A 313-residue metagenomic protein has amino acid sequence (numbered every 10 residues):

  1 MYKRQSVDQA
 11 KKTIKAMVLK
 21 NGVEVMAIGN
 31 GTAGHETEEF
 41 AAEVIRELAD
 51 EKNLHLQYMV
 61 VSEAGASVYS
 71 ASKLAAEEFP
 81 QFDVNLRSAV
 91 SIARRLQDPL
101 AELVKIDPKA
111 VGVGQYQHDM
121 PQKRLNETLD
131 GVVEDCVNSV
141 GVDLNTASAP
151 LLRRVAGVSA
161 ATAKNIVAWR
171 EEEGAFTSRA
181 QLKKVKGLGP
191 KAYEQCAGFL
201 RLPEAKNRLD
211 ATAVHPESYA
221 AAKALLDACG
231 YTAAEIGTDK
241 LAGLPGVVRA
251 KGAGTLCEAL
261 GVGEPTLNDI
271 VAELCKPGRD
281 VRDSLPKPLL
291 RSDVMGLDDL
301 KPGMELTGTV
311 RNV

Functional and structural regions predicted by a protein language model:
K3-D130: Phosphate- and other anionic-substrate recognition elements at nucleic-acid/protein interfaces
R4, S139-S284, R291, K301: Accessory alpha-helical DNA-binding modules that contact the DNA backbone or grooves
M17-V25, G29, E43-E51, A64 (+10 more regions): Conserved, well-folded catalytic cores of nucleic-acid-processing and energy-transducing macromolecular machines
V25, A71-V84, V113-Q117, E134-V137 (+3 more regions): Short beta-alpha connecting loops at secondary-structure transitions that line or flank enzyme active sites
D98-W169: Charge-patterned, long linear interaction tracts outside catalytic cores
D293-G296: Alpha-helix-centered segments that form part of catalytic cores
D298-M304: Short, glycine/small-residue-enriched coil/turn segments at secondary-structure junctions
